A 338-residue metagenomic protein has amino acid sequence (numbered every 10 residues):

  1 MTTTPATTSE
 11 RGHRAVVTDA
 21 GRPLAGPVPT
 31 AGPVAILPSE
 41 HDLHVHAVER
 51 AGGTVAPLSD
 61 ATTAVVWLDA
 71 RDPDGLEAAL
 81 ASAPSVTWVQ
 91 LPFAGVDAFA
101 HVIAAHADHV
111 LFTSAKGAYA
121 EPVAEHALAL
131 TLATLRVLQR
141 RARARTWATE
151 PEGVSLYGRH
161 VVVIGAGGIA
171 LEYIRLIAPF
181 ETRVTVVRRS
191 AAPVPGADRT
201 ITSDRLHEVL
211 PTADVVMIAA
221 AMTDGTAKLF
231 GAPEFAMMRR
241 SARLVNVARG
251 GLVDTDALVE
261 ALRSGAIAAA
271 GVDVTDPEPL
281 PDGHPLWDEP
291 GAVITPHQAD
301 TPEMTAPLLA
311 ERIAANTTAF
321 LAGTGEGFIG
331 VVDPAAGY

Functional and structural regions predicted by a protein language model:
M1-R71: N-terminal glycine-/charge-rich "phosphate-binding" loop or analogous flexible N-terminal tail
T4-A15, T113-V123, R140-R141, E278-Y338: C-terminal helix-to-coil terminal segments
E49-A56, T63-V66, A83-S85, A104-F112 (+2 more regions): Active-site regions of enzymes building and remodeling cell-envelope glycoconjugates
T63-A142: Phosphate/diphosphate ligand-binding glycine-rich loop within oxidoreductases
E77-S85, V102-D108, F235-S241, A261-A266 (+1 more regions): Short, conserved loop/helix-junction motifs that constitute active-site signature segments in enzyme catalytic cores
R140-E172, R199: Glycine-rich NAD(P)-binding loop of Rossmann-like domains
P179-G196: NAD(P)-binding Rossmann-fold cofactor-contacting core
A191-P285: Rossmann-like adenosine-cofactor binding region
